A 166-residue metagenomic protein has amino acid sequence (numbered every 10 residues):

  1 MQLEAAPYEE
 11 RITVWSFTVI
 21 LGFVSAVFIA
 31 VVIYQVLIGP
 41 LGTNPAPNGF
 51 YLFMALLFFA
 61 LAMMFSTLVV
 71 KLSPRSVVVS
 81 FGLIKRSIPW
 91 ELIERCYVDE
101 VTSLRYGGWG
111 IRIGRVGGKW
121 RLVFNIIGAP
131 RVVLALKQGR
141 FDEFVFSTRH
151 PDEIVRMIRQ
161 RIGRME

Functional and structural regions predicted by a protein language model:
M1-N44, F124, R131, F141 (+3 more regions): N-terminal membrane-targeting/pre-transmembrane regions
I12, S80-T148: Non-transmembrane, membrane-adjacent beta-strand/coil modules in membrane-associated proteins and peripheral
F23-A26, L52-L57: Hydrophobic alpha-helical membrane segments, chiefly transmembrane helices and signal peptide h-regions, characterized
V31-L41, K71, V77, E94-Y106: Charged, low-complexity, helix/coiled-coil-prone segments
G42-M54: Hydrophobic alpha-helical transmembrane segments
M54-Y97: Conserved beta-hairpin
C96-Y97, R164-E166: Short secondary-structure junctions
